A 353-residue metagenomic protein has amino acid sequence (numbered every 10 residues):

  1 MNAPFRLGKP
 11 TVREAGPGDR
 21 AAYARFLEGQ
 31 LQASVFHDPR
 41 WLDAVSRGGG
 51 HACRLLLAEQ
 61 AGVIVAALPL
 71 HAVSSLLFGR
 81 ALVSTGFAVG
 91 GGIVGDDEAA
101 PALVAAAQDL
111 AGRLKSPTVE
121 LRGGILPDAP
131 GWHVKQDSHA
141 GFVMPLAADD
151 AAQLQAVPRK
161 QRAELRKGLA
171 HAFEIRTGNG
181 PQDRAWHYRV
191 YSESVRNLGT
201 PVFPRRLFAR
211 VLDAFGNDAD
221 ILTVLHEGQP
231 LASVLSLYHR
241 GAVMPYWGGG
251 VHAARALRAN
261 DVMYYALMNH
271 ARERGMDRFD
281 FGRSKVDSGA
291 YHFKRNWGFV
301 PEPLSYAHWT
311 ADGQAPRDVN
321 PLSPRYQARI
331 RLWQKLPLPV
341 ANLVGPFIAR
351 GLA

Functional and structural regions predicted by a protein language model:
N2-L7, A72, D128-A152, M276-A353: Active-site/acyl-donor-binding loops of N-acyltransferases
P4-R6, V83-F87, R166-A170: Short, flexible turn/loop "capping" segments at secondary-structure junctions
G8-A61, L70-F78, G123-H139, A147-A256: A conserved beta-strand-loop-helix scaffold within acyl/acetyltransferase catalytic domains
H51-C53, R113-S116, R274-M276: Short, high-confidence coil segments that cap the C-terminus of an alpha-helix and link into the following beta-strand
L57-A61, V65, A88, P101-L110 (+1 more regions): Aromatic (often tryptophan-rich) hydrophobic motifs at membrane interfaces
A72-G90: Conserved acyl-donor/pantetheine-binding loop and adjacent beta-alpha core of acyl/acetyltransferases and related
G90-D96: The substrate-binding groove and active-site-proximal loops of carbohydrate-active enzymes, especially glycoside
E98-G141: Non-catalytic accessory segments adjacent to catalytic cores
